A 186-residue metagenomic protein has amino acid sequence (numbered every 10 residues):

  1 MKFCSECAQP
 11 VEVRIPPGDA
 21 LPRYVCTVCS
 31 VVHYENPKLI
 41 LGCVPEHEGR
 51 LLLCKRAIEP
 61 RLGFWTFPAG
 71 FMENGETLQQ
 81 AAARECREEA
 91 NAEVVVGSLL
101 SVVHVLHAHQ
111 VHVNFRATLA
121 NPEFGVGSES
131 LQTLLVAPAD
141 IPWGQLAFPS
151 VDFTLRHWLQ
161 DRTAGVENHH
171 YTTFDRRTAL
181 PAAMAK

Functional and structural regions predicted by a protein language model:
M1-C43: Acidic, metal-coordinating catalytic segment for phosphate/diphosphate chemistry, firing primarily on the Nudix
F3, R23, V44, L53 (+2 more regions): Conserved hydrophobic/aromatic beta-strand scaffold that supports enzyme active sites
S5, E12-V13, T27, L52 (+3 more regions): Nucleotide phosphate-binding site architecture
L21, N36-I40, E46-E48, P60-L62 (+2 more regions): Short connector loops at helix/strand junctions that flank enzyme active sites, especially segments positioning acidic
V28, R56, A69, A117 (+1 more regions): Active-site donor-binding loop signature of nucleotide-sugar glycosyltransferases
E46-E88: Conserved Nudix-box catalytic region and its N-terminal flanking loop in Nudix hydrolases and closely related
M72-H157, D161, V166-E167, A179-K186: Unchanged
H170-R177: Short, highly charged C-terminal tails/helix-capping segments
